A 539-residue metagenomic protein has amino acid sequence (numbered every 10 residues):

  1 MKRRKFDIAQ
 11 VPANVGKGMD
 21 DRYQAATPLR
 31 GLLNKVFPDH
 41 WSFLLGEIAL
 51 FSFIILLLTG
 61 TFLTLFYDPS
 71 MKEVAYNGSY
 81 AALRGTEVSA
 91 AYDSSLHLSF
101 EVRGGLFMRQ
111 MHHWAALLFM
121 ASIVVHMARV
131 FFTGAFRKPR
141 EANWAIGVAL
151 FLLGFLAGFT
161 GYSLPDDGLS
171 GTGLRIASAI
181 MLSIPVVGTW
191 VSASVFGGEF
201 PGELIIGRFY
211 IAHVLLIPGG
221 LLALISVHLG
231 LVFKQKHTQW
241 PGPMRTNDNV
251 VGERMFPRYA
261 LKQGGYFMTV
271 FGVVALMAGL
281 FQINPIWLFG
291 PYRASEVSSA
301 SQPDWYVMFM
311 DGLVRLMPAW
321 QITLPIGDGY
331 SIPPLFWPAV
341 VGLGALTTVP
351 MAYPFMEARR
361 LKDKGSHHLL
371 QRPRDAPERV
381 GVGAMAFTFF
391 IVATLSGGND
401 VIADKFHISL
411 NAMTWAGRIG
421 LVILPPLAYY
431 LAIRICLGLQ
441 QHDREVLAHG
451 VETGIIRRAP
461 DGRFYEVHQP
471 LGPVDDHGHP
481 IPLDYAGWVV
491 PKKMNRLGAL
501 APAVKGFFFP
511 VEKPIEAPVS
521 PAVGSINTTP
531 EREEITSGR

Functional and structural regions predicted by a protein language model:
K2-Y23, R30-R103, F107-M111, I123-R129 (+1 more regions): Membrane-embedded and interfacial regions of multi-pass energy-transducing membrane proteins
L117-I123: Conserved beta-strand->loop/alpha-helix structural units within folded catalytic cores of enzymes with alpha/beta
